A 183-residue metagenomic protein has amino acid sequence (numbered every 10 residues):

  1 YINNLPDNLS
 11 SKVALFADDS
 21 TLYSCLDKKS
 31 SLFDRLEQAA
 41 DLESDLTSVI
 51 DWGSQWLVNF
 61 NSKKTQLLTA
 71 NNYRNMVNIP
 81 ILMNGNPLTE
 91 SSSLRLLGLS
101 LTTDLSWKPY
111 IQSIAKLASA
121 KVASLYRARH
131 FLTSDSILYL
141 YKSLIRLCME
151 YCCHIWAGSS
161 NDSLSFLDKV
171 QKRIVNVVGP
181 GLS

Functional and structural regions predicted by a protein language model:
Y1-S31: Active-site palm subdomain of RNA-directed nucleic acid polymerases
I2-L5, D18-S20, L46-V49, G53 (+5 more regions): Mobile genetic element proteins and their domesticated derivatives, centered on retroelements and DNA transposons
S10, G85-I155: Basic, alpha-helical interaction scaffolds
V13, R35-L42, L46, F60 (+3 more regions): Hydrophobic packing residues in well-ordered alpha-helices of helical domains and bundles
T21, D27-K29, R74, L88 (+3 more regions): Conserved beta-strand elements of beta-rich interaction domains across eukaryotes, especially beta-propellers
S31, A157-D168: Acidic, serine/threonine/proline-rich low-complexity intrinsically disordered regions
S44, V58-S92: Short, conserved micro-motifs composed of acidic
I50-T69, L82, S163-S183: Short, charged alpha-helical motifs in flexible N/C-terminal segments and linkers
